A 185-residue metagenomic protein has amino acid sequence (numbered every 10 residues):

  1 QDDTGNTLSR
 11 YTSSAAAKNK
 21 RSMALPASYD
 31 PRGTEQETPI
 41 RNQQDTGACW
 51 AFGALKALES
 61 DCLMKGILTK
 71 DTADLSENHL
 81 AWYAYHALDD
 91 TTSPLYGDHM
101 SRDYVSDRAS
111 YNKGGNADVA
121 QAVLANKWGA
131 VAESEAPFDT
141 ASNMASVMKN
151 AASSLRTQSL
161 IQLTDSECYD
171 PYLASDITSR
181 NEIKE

Functional and structural regions predicted by a protein language model:
Q1-D30, T157: N-terminal zymogen propeptides
R21, T38-I40, L58: Short, solvent-exposed loop/turn elements at domain surfaces
A24-L25, D30, W50-E59, H79-E185: Predominantly the structural core of cysteine protease catalytic domains
E35-T46, D107-S110: A short glycine/serine-rich beta->alpha loop
Q43-L68: Alpha-helical support elements that line or immediately flank enzyme active sites and cofactor-binding pockets
M64, T69-K70, L95, D139: Residue-level detector of alpha-helical recognition elements and their boundaries
L68-A81: A Lys/Arg-rich helix-loop hairpin that forms a DNA/phosphate-binding surface
